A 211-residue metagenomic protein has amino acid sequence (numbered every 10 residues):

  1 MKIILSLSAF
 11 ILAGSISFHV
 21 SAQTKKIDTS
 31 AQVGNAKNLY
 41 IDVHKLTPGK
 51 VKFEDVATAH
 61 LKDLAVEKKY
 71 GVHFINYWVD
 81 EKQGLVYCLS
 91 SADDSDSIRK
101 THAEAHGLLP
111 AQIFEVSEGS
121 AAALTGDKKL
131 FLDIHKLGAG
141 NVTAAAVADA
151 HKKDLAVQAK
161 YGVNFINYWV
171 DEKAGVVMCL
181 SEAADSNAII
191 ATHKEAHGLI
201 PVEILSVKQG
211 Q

Functional and structural regions predicted by a protein language model:
M1-L5: Positively charged n-region of N-terminal signal peptides that target proteins for export
A22-K69, H73-I75, V79-G84, D96-E104 (+4 more regions): Short S/T/G/P-rich N-terminal loop/turn motif that feeds into the first structured element of a domain
L89-S91, L180-E182: Short hydrophobic/aromatic beta-strand micro-patches that form the beta-sheet surface supporting nucleotide- or nucleic
L199-V207: Short amphipathic alpha-helical linker/capping segments at the junctions of internal repeats and modular domains
